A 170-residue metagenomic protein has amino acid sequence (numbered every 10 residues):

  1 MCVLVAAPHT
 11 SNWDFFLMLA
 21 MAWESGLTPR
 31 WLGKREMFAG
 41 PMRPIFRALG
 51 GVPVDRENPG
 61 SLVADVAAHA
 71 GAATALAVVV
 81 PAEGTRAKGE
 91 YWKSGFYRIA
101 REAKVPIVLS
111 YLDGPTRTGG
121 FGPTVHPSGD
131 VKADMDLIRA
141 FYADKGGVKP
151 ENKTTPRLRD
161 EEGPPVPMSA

Functional and structural regions predicted by a protein language model:
M1-D144, V148-K149, R157-E162: Soluble catalytic domains of membrane acyltransferases
D160-A170: C-terminal amphipathic helix plus adjacent low-complexity, charged tail appended to glycosyltransferase catalytic
